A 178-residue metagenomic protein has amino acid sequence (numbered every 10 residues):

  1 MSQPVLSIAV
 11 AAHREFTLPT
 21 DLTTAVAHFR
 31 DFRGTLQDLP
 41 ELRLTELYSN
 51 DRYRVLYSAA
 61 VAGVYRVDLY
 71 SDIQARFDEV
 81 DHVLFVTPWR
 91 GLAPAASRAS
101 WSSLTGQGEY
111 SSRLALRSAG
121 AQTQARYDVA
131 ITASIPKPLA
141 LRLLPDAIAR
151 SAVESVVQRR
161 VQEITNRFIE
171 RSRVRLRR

Functional and structural regions predicted by a protein language model:
M1-Y65, D72: Hydrophobic ligand-binding cavity/cleft-lining segments
L6-A12, D51-Y53, V67-S71, H82-V83 (+2 more regions): Residues at beta-strand starts and edge strands
R14, R43, L69-F77, E109-S118 (+1 more regions): Hydrophobic/aromatic beta-strand elements that line small-molecule binding cavities or substrate pockets in beta-rich
V26, Q37, Y65-V67, V83-F85 (+1 more regions): Short acidic, gly/pro-rich beta-turn/loop elements at beta-sheet edges and active-site/ligand-binding grooves
F29-L36, R43, F77, F168-L176: Hydrophobic, Leu/Ile/Phe/Ala-enriched alpha-helical segments that form helix-helix packing faces
Y48-W101: Glycine-rich portal/gate segments that line the openings of hydrophobic small-molecule binding cavities
R98-E154: Beta-strand/loop substructures that line and gate deep hydrophobic ligand-binding cavities in soluble
L141-R178: A conserved amphipathic terminal alpha-helix motif
